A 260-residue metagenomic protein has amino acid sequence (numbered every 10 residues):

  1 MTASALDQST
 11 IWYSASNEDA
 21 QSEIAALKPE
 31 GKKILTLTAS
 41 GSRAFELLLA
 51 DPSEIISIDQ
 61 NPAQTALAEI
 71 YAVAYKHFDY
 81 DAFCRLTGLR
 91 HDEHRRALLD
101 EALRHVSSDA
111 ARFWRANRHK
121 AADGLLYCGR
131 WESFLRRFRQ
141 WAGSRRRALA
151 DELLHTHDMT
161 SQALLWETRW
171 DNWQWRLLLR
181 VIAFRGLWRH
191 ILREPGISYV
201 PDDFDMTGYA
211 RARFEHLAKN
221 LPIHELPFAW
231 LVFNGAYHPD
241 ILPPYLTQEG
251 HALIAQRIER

Functional and structural regions predicted by a protein language model:
M1-Y13, D240: Class I SAM-dependent transferase core
T10-K33, S42, E46: Conserved alpha-helix/loop element of class I SAM-dependent methyltransferases that forms part of the SAM/SAH-binding
E30-G31, D51-S53: Short glycine/proline-enriched coil/turn segments at helix->beta-strand junctions
L35, I56: Conserved beta-strand positions in the Rossmann-like core of class I SAM-dependent methyltransferases
L37-R43, A50-P52, Y245-R260: Secondary-structure-rich domain cores
F45-L48, E69: Short, well-ordered alpha-helical packing segments
S57-P62: Conserved acidic E/D residue at the C-terminus of a beta-strand in Rossmann-like folds
A63-R257: Class I S-adenosyl-L-methionine-dependent methyltransferase module
